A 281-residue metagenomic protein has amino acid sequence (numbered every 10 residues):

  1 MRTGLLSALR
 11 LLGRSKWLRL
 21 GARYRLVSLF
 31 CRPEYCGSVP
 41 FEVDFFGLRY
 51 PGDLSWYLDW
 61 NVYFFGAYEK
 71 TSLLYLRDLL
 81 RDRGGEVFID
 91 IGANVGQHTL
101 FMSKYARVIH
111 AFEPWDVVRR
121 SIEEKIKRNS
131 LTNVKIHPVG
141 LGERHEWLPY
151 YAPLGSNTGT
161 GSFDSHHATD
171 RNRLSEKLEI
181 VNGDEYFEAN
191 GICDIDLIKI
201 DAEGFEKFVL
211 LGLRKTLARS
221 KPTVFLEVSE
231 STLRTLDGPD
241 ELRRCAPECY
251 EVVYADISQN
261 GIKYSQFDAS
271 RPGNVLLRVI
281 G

Functional and structural regions predicted by a protein language model:
M1-G281: Phosphate/nucleotide-binding beta-alpha loop and adjacent structural elements of enzyme active sites
